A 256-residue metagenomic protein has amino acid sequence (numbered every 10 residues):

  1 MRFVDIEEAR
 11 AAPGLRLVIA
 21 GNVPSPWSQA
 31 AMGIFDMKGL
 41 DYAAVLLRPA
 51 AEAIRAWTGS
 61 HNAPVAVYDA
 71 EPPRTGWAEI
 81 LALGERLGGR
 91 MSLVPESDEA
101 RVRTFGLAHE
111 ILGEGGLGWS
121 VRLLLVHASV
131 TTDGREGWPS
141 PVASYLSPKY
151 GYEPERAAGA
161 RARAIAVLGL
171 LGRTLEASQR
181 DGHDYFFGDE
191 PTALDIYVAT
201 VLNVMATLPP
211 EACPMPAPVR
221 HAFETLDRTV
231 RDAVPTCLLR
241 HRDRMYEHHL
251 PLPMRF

Functional and structural regions predicted by a protein language model:
M1-S140, H249, P253: GST-like domain detector, emphasizing the conserved glutathione-binding G-site in the N-terminal thioredoxin-like
G33, H109, G169-E176, D243: Surface-exposed alpha-helical segments enriched in charged/polar residues
L83, T174, R244-H248: C-terminal alpha-helix
V94, D98, P154, A158 (+1 more regions): Charge-dense, low-complexity intrinsically disordered segments
E99, R103-G106, G159-A166, L170 (+1 more regions): A non-catalytic, amphipathic alpha-helix used as a structural packing/dimerization or gating element in enzyme scaffolds
G113-P218: GST-like fold's C-terminal all-alpha helical module
V201-L252: Short His-centered aromatic/hydrophobic patch
F256: C-terminal edge-of-domain segments
